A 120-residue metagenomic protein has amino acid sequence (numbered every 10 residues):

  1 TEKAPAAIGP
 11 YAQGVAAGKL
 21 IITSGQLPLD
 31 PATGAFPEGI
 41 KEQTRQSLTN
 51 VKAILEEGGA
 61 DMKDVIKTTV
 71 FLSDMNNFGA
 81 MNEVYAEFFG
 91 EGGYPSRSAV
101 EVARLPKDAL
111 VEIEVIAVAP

Functional and structural regions predicted by a protein language model:
T1-P120: Short, polar/acidic, helix-capping and beta-turn segments at strand->helix junctions that line the mouths
